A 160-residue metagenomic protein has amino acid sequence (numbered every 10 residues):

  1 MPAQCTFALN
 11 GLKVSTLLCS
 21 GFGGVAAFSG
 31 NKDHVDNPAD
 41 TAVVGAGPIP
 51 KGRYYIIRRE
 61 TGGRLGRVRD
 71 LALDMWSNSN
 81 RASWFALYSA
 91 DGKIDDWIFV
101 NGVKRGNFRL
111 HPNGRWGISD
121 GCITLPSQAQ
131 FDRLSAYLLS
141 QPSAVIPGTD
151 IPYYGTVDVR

Functional and structural regions predicted by a protein language model:
M1-S119, A129-R160: Cell wall/extracellular polymer interaction/catalysis modules
L125: Short beta-strand-to-turn element immediately C-terminal to the catalytic PLP-Schiff-base lysine in fold type I
